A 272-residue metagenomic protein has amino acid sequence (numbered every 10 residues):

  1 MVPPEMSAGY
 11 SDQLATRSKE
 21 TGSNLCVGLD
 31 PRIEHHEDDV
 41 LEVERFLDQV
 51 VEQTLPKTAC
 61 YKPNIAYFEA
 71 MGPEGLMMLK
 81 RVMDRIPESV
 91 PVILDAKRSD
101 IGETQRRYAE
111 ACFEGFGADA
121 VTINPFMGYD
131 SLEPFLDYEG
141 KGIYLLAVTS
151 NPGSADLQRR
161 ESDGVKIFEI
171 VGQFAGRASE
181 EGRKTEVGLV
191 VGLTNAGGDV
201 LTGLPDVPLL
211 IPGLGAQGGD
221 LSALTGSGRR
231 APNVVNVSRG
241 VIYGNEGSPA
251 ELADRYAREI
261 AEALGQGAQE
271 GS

Functional and structural regions predicted by a protein language model:
V2-P91, D163, A250-A261, G265-A268: Conserved N-terminal beta1-alpha1 strand-loop-helix module at the mouth
T21-L25, K57-A59, E88-V90, D119 (+4 more regions): Short, well-ordered coil/turn segments that N-cap beta-strands
V27, Y61, D95, V121 (+2 more regions): Conserved, mostly hydrophobic/aromatic
G28-E34, A66-F68, K97-I101, F126 (+4 more regions): Active-site beta-loop-alpha junctions enriched in small/polar residues
R32-E34, D100-V190, D206: Conserved anion-binding
D39-Q53, E103-C112, S131, L221: Short, acidic/polar
A70-R85, I101-Q105, P125-G140, T194-G203 (+1 more regions): Active-site-adjacent beta->alpha loops and helix N-cap segments on the catalytic face of soluble alpha/beta enzymes
L189, L193-N236, G240: A C-terminal functional module that forms or caps the active site or interfaces directly with catalytic machinery
